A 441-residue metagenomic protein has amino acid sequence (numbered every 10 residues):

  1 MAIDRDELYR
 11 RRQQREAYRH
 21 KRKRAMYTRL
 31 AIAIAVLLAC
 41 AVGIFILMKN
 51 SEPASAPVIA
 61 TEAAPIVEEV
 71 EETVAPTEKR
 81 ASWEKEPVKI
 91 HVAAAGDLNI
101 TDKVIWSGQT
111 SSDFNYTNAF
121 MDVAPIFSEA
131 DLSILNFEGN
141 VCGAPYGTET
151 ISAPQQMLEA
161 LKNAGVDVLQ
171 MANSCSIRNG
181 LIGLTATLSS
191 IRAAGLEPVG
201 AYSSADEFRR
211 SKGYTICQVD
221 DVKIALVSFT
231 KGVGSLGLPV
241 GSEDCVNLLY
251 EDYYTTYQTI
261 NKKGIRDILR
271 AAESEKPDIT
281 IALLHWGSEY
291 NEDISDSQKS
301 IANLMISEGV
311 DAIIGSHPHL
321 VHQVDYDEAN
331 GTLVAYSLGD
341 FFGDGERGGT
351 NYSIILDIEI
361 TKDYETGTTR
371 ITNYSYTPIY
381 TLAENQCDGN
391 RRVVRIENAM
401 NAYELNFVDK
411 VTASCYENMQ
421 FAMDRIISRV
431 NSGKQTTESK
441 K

Functional and structural regions predicted by a protein language model:
A2-R15, T28-K441: Acidic, metal/ion-coordinating pockets
A17-M26: Membrane-helix interfacial "entry" motifs
